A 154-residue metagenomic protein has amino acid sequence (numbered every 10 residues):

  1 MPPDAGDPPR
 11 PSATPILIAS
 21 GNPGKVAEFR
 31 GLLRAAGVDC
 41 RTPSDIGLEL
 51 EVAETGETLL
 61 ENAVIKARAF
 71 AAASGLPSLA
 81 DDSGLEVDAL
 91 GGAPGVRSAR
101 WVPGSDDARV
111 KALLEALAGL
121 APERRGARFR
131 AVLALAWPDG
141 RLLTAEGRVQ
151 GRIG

Functional and structural regions predicted by a protein language model:
P2-L17, G21-G154: Anionic-ligand binding patches
